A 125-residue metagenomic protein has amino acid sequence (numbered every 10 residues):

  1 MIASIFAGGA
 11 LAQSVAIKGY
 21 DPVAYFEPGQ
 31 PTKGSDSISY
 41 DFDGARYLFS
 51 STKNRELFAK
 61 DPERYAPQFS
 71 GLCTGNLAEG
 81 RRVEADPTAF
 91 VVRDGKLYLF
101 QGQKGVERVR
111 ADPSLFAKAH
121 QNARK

Functional and structural regions predicted by a protein language model:
M1-G8: Bacterial N-terminal signal peptides
G9-K125: Charged, low-complexity intrinsically disordered segments
